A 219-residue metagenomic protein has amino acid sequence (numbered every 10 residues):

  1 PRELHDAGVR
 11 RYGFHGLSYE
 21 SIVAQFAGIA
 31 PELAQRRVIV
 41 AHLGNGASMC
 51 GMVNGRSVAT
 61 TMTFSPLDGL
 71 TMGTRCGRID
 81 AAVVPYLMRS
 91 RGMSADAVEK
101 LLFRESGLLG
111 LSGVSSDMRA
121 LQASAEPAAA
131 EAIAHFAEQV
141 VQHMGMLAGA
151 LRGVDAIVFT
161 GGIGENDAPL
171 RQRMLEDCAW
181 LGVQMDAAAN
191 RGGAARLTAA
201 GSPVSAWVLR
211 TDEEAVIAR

Functional and structural regions predicted by a protein language model:
P1-L87: Glycine-rich phosphate-binding loop of actin/hexokinase-like ATP-binding domains
F14-L17, S21, A47, R78-A82 (+9 more regions): Conserved active-site and cofactor/substrate-binding residues in soluble primary-metabolism enzymes
F26-E32, M144-D155: Phosphate/pyrophosphate-binding loops at sites that engage ATP/ADP/AMP, CoA/4′-phosphopantetheine, polyphosphate
G44, D155-D177: Glycine-rich phosphate-binding loops at beta-strand->alpha-helix junctions
M88-V114: Oxyanion-binding "anion nests"
K100, G107-L111, M118-A150: Adenine-nucleotide phosphate-binding core of ATP-dependent small-molecule kinases
A168, Q172-E213: Conserved phosphate-binding/catalytic loops in two-lobed NTP-binding clefts
